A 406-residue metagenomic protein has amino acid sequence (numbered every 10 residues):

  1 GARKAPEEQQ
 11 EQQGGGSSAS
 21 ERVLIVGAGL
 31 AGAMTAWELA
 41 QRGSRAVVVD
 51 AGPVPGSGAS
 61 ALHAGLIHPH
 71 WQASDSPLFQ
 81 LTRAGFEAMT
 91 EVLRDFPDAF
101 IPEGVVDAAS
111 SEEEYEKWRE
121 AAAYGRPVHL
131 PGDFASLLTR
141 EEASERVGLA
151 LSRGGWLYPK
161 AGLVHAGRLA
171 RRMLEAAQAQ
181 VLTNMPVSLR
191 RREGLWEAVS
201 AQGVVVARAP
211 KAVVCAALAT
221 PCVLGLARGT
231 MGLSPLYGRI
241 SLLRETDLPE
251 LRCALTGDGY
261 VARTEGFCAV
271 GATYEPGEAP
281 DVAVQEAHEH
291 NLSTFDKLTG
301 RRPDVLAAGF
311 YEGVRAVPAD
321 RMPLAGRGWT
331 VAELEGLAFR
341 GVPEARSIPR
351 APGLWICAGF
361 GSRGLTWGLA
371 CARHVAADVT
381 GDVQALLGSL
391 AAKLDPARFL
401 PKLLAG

Functional and structural regions predicted by a protein language model:
G1, D304-G406: C-terminal catalytic lobe of FAD-dependent flavoproteins
E21-V48: N-terminal Rossmann-like FAD-binding beta1-loop-alpha1 element of flavoenzymes
Q41-A61: Glycine-rich FAD pyrophosphate-binding loop
G56, Q202-L255, D281-H288, L298-V305: Central helical "cap/lid" subdomain
A64-R146: Dinucleotide-binding Rossmann-like beta1-alpha1 core, especially the glycine-rich loop that anchors the ADP
A73-S74, D98-A109, P131-E175, T273-G277 (+1 more regions): Helix-loop-beta segment of a Rossmann-like dinucleotide-binding subdomain
L182-E197: A conserved short coil-to-beta-strand element within the FAD-binding core of flavoproteins
D247-P352: Active-site lid/adjacent beta-loop-alpha segment flanking the redox-cofactor pocket in flavoenzymes
